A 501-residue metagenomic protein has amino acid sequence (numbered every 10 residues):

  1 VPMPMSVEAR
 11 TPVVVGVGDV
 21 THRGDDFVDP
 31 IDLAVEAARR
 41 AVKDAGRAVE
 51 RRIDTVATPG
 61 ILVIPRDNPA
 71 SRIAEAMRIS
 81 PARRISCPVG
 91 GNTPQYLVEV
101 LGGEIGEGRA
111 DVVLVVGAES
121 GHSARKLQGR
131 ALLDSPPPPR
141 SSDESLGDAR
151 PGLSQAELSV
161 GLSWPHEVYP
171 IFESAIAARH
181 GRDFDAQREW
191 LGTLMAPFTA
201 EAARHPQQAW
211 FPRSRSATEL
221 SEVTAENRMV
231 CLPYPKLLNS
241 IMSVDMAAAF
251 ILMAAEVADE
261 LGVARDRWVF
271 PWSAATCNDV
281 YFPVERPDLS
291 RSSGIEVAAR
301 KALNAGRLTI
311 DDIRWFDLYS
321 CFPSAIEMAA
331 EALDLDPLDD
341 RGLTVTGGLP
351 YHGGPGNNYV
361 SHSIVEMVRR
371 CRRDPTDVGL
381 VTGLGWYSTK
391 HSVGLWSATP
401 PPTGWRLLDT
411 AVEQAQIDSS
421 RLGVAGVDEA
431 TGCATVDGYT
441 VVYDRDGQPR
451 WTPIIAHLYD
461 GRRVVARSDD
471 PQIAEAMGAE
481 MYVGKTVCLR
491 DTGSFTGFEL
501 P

Functional and structural regions predicted by a protein language model:
P2-P88, G102-A110, L114-F250, A254-V257 (+4 more regions): Conserved "HGTGT" condensation-loop signature of ketosynthase/thiolase-family condensing enzymes that catalyze
Q95-G103: Conserved phosphate-binding catalytic cores of ATP/NTP-utilizing and phosphoryl-transfer enzymes
H352-V360, C371, T376: A conserved active-site cap/scaffold subdomain adjacent to cofactor or substrate pockets
G379-V381: Active-site capping/gating regions of soluble enzymes
Y387-T389: Gly/Pro-rich active-site capping loops and adjacent beta-alpha segments that organize cofactor/substrate pockets
